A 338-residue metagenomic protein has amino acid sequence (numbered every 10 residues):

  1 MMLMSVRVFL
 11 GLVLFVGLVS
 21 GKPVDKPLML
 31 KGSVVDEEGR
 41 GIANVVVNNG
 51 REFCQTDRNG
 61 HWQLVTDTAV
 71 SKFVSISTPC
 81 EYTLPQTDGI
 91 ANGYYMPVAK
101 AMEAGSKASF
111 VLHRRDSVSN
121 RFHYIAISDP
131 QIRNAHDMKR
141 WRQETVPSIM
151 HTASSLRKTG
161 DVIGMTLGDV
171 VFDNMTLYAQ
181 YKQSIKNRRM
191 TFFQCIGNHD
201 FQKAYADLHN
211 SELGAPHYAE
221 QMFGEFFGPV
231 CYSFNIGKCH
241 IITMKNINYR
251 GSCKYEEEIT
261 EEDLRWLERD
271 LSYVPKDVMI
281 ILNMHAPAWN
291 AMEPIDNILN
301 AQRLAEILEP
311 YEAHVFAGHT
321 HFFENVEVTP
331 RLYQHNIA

Functional and structural regions predicted by a protein language model:
M1-K26: Bacterial Sec-dependent N-terminal signal peptides
K22-A43: Structural motif
K22-M29, L84-Y178: N-terminal active-site segment of His-dependent metallophosphoesterases
V45-N49, V74: Hydrophobic beta-strand segments
R51-D67: Short, acidic Ser/Thr/Gly-rich low-complexity loop/linker segments typical of extracellular and cell-surface proteins
C80-Q86, N92-K100, M175-E268, S272-V274 (+2 more regions): Extended active-site neighborhood of metal-dependent phosphoesterases/phosphodiesterases
D129, G168-D169, G197-N198, H285 (+1 more regions): Active-site glycine-centered loops adjacent to acidic/histidine catalytic or metal-binding residues that shape
L271-M292: Short acidic, glycine-rich surface-loop motifs adjacent to enzyme active sites
